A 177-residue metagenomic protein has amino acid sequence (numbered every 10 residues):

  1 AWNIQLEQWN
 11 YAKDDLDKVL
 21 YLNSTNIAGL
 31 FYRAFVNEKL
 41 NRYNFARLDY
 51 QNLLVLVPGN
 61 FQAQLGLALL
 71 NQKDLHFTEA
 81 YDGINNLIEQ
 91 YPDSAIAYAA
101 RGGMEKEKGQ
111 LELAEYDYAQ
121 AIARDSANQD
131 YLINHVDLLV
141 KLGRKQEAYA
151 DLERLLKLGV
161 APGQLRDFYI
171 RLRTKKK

Functional and structural regions predicted by a protein language model:
N3-I4, F31, F35-E38, Q72 (+3 more regions): Position-specific recognition of the canonical hydrophobic site in helix A of tetratricopeptide repeat
L6-K18, K39-N52, K73-N86, K108-Q120 (+1 more regions): Structural signature of tandem alpha-helical TPR/SEL1-like repeats, specifically the intra-repeat loop/turn
L22, L56-V57, Q90-Y91, R124 (+1 more regions): Structural marker of alpha-solenoid helical repeat scaffolds
Y91-E153: Ankyrin-repeat and related helical/solenoid repeat scaffolds used for protein-protein interactions
D137, K141-K177: Terminal, low-structured helical/coil segments at or just beyond the last alpha-helical repeat
